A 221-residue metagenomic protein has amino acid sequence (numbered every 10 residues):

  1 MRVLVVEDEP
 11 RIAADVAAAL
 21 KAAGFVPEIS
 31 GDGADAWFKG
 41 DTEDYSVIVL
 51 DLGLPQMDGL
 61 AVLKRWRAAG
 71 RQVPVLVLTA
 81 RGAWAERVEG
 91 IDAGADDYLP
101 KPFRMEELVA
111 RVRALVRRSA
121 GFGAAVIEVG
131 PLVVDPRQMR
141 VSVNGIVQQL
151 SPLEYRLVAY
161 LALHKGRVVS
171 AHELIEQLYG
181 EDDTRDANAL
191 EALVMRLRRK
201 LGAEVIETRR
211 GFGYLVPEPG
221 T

Functional and structural regions predicted by a protein language model:
M1-S119: N-terminal/domain-start alpha-helical segments
V73, F122-V126, E204: Short, polar/charged, Gly/Pro-enriched helix-capping and turn/loop motifs at alpha-helix termini and inter-helix linkers
R113-I127, G166: The C-terminal output helix
V129-R140, F212-L215, G220-T221: Short boundary/linker motifs that mark transitions into or out of structured domains
R140-V205, R210-F212: Positively charged, aromatic-enriched patches within helix-turn-helix-type DNA-binding elements, predominantly
